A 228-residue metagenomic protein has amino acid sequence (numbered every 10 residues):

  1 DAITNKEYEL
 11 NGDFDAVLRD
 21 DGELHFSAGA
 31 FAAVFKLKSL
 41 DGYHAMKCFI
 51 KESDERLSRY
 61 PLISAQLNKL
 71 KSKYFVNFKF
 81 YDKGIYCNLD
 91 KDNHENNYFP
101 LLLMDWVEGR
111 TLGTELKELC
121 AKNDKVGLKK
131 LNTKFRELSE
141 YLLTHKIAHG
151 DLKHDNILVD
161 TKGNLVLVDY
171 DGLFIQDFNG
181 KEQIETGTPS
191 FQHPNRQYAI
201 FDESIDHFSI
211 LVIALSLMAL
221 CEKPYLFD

Functional and structural regions predicted by a protein language model:
D1-H25, S58-L62: Juxta-kinase regulatory segment immediately upstream of eukaryotic protein kinase catalytic domains
G22-Y81: ATP-binding glycine-rich loop module of kinase domains
V76-K129, G180: Conserved structural core of kinase catalytic domains
S139, L143-D160: Catalytic-loop of the protein kinase fold
D169-F174: Activation of the activation-loop gatekeeper triad in protein kinase-fold domains
G180-R196: Conserved activation segment of eukaryotic-like protein kinases, specifically the C-terminal portion of the activation
N195-S204: Conserved end of the kinase activation segment
A219-D228: Helical subdomain adjoining the active site within ATP-dependent kinase catalytic cores
